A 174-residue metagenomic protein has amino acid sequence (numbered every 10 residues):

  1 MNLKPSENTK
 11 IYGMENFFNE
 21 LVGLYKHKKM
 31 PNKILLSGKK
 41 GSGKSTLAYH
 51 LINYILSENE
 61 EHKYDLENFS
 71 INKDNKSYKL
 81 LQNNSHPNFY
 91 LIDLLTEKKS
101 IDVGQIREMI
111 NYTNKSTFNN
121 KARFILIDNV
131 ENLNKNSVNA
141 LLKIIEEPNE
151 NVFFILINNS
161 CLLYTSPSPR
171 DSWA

Functional and structural regions predicted by a protein language model:
M1-I127, F153: P-loop/Walker A NTP-binding region and its immediately flanking N-terminal helices in P-loop NTPase folds
Y54-E58, I144-E147, S168: Active-site catalytic microenvironments for nucleophilic, acid-base chemistry
V103, K135-N139: Conserved strand-to-helix beginnings and helix N-cap segments that scaffold or border functional pockets
E131-N132, L142, E146, L162: Catalytic acidic motif of RecA-like/P-loop NTPases
N139-F153: Conserved catalytic/switch belt of AAA+ P-loop NTPases
F154, N158-S166: Loop-centered beta-sheet repeat module
Y164-A174: Single conserved hydrophobic/aromatic residue that forms the stacking wall/gate of nucleotide- or nucleobase-binding
